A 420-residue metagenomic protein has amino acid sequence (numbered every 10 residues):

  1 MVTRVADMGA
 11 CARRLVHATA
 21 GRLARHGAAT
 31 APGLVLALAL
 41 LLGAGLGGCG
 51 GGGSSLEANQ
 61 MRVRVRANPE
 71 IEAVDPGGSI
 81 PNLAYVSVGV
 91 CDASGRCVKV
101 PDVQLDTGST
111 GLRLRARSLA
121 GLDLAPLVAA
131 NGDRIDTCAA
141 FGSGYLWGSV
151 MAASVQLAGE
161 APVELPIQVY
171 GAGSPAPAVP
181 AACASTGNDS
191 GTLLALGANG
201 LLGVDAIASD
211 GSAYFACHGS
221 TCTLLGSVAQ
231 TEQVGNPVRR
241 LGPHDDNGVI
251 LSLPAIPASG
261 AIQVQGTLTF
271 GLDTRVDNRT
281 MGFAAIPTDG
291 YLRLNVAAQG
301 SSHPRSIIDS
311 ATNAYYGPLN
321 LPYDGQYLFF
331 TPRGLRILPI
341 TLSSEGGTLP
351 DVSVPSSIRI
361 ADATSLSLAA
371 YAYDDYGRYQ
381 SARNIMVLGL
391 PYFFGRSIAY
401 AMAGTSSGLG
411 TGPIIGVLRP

Functional and structural regions predicted by a protein language model:
M1-A28: N-terminal secretory signal peptides that target proteins for export/translocation
P32-G45: Bacterial N-terminal signal peptides
C49-V100, A129-S149, A176-P177, I262-S301 (+3 more regions): Pepsin-like aspartyl protease folds
S55-P81, E164-H303, M402, G410-R419: Aspartyl protease catalytic domain
D102-D106, L112-L114, R305-D309, V387: Short hydrophobic beta-strand that contains or immediately precedes a catalytic carboxylate
L105-A178: Signature of the N-terminal lobe/flap region of pepsin-like aspartyl proteases
S310-G317, G334-P339: Helix-biased "structured C-terminal domain" signature
D351-P420: Aspartic protease catalytic domain
